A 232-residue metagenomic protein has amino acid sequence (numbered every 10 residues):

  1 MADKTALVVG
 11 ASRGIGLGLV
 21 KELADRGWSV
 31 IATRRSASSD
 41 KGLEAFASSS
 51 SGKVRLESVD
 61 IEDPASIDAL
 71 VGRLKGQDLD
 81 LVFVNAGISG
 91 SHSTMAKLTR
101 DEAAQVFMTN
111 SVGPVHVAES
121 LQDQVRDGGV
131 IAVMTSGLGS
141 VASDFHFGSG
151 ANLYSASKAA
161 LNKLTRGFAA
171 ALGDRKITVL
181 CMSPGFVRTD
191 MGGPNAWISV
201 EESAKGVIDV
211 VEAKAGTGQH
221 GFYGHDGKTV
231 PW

Functional and structural regions predicted by a protein language model:
S12, G16-E22: N-terminal Rossmann NAD(P)H-binding glycine-rich loop of SDR-like oxidoreductase domains
R26-G42: Conserved glycine-rich Rossmann-like NAD(P)H-binding loop of the short-chain dehydrogenase/reductase
A47-A65: Rossmann-fold cofactor-recognition segment
E62-Q77: Conserved Rossmann-fold cofactor-binding substructure of NAD(P)-dependent oxidoreductases
F83, V117-L121, V125, L164-T165: Hydrophobic positions on the long internal alpha-helix of Rossmann-like NAD(P)-dependent oxidoreductase domains
I88-F107, V115, G129-G173: Catalytic loop of short-chain dehydrogenase/reductase
D174, C181-M182, G193-W232: C-terminal helical subdomain
